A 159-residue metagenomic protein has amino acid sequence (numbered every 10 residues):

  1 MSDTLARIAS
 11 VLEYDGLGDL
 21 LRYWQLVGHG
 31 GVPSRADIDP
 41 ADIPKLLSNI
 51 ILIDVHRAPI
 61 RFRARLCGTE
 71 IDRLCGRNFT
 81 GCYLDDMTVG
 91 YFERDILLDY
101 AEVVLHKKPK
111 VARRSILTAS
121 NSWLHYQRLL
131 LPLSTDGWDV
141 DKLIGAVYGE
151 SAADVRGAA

Functional and structural regions predicted by a protein language model:
M1-M87, R94-A159: Intrinsically disordered, low-complexity terminal regulatory regions
